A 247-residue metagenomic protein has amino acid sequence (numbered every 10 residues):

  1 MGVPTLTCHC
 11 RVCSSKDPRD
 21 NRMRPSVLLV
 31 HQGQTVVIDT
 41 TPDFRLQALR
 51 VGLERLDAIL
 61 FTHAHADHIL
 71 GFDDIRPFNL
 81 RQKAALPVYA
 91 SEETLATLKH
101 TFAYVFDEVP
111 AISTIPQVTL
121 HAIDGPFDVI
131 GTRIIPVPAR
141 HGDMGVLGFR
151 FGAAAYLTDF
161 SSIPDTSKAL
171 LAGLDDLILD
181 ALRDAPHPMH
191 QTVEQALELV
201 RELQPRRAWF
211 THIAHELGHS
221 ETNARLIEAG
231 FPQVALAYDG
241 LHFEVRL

Functional and structural regions predicted by a protein language model:
M1-L157, N223-R246: Binuclear metal-dependent hydrolase catalytic cores
F44, I163-P164: Short, surface-exposed beta-strand-loop junctions and turns on beta-sheet-rich folds
P136-V137, L157-D159, L179-D180, T211: Thr-Gly-centered strand-to-loop micro-motif
P164-L247: Binuclear metal-ion centers of metallo-dependent hydrolases, dominated by the metallo-beta-lactamase
